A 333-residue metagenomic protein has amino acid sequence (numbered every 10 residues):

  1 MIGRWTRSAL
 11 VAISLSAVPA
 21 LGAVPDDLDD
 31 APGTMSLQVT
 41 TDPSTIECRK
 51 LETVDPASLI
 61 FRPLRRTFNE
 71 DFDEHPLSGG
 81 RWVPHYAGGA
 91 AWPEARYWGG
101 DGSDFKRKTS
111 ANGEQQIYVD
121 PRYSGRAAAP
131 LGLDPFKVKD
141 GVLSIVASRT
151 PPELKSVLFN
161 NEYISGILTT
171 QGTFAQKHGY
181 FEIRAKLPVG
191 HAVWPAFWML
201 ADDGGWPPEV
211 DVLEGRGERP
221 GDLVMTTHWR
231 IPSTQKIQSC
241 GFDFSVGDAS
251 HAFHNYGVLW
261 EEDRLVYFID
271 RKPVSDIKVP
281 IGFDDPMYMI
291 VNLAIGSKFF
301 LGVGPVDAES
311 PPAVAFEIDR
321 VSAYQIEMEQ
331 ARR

Functional and structural regions predicted by a protein language model:
M1-R4: N-terminal secretory signal peptides that target proteins for export/translocation
S8-V18: Bacterial N-terminal signal peptides
A20-A23: Signals and flexible motifs at protein termini associated with secretion
P25-R333: GH16 jelly-roll
